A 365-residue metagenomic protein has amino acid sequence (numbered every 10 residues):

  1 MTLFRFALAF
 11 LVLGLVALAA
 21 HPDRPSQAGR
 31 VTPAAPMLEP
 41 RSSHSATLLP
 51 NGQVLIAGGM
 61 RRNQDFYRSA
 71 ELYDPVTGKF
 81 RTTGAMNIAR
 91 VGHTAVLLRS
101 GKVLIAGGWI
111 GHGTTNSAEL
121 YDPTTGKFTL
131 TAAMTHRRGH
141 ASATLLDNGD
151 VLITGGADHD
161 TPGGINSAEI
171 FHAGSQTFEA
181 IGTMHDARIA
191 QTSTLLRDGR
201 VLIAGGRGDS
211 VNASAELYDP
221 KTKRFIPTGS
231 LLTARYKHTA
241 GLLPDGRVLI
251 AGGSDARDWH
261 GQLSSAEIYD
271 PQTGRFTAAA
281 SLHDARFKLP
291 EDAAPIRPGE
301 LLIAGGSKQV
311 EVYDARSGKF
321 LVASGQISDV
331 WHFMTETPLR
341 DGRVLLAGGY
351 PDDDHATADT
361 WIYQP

Functional and structural regions predicted by a protein language model:
M1-A7: Bacterial N-terminal signal peptides that target proteins for export
A7-A17: Bacterial N-terminal signal peptides
L15-P365: Kelch-like beta-propeller repeat domains
